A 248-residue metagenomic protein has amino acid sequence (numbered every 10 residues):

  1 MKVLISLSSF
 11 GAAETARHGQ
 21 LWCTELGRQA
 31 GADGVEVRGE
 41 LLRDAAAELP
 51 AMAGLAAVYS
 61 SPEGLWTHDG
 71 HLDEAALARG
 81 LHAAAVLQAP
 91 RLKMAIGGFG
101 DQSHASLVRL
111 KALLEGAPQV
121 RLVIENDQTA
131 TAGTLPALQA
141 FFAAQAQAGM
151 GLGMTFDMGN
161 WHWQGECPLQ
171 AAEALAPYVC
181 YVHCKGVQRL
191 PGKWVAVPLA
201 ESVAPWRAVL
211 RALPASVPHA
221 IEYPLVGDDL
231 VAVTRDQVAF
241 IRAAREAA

Functional and structural regions predicted by a protein language model:
M1-G31, A78, H82-Q88, R109 (+3 more regions): Histidine-acidic metal/acid-base catalytic patches
V3, Q29-V108, R121, N160 (+3 more regions): Structural motif corresponding to the early beta-alpha repeats
A13-T15, H68-L72, T131-G133: Conserved glycine-rich "GG(E/T)P / GGGxP" loop and the immediately following alpha-helix in the radical SAM core
R43, G98, N126, Q188-L190 (+1 more regions): Intrinsically disordered, low-complexity segments enriched in polar/charged small residues
A47-M52, L113, D236-F240: Short, aromatic/basic amphipathic alpha-helical patches
G97-F142: Hydrophobic, well-structured mid-protein blocks that either form specific transmembrane helices
